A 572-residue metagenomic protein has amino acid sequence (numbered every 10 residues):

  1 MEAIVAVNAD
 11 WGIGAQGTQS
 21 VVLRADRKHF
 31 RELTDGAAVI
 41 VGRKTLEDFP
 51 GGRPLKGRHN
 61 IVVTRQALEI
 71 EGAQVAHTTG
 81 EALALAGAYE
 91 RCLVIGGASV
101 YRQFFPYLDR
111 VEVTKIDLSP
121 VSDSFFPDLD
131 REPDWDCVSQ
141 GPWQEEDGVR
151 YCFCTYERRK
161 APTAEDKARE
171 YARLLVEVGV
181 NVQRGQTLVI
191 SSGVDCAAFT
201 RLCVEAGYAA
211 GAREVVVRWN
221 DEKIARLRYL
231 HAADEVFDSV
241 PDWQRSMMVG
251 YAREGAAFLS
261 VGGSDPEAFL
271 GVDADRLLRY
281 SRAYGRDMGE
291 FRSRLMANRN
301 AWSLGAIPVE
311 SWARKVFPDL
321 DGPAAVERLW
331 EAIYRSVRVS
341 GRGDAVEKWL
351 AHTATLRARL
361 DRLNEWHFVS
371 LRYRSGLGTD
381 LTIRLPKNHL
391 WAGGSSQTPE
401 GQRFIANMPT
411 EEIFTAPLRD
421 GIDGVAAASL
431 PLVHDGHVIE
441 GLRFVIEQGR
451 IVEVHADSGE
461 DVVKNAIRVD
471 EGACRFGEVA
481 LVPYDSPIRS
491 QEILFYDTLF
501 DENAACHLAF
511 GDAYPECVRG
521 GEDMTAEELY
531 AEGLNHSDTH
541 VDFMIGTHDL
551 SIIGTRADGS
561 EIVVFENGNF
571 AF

Functional and structural regions predicted by a protein language model:
M1-K160: Enzymes that bind and transform nitrogen-containing heteroaromatic metabolites
D136-V138, A354, D423-S429: Short Pro/Gly-enriched beta-strand edge/turn motifs at strand-loop
P162-D423, G554, S560, F570-F572: Active-site bordering "gate/hinge" segments that shape substrate access to catalytic or cofactor-binding pockets
S370-Y373, L442, V452, H548-A557: Short polybasic amphipathic segments
T415-V469: Long, well-ordered mid-to-C-terminal structural blocks that present hydrophobic/aromatic surfaces
R419-D420, D435-H437, V445-I446, D470-C474 (+3 more regions): A structural signal for short secondary-structure junctions
E453-E522: Dual-mode signal for accessory low-complexity, basic/Gly-rich regions
E527-F572: Extended hydrophobic packing segments that form well-structured cores
